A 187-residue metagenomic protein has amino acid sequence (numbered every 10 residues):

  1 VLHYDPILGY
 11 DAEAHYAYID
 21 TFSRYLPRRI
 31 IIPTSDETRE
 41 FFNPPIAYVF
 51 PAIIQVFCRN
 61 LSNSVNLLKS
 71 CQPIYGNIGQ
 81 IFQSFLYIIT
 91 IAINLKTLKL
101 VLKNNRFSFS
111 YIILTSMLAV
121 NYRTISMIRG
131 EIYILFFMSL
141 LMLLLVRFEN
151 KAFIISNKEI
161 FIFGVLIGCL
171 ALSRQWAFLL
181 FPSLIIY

Functional and structural regions predicted by a protein language model:
V1-A14: Helix-to-loop transition at the C-terminal end of transmembrane segments
Y10, F85, S110-L140, L145 (+1 more regions): Multi-pass, polyprenyl lipid-linked donor-dependent membrane glycosyltransferases
E13-I46, V56-V65: Extracytosolic helix-loop segments that constitute the early lumenal/periplasmic catalytic or substrate-binding loops
F41, P45, V49, I53 (+1 more regions): Loop-to-helix entry region of an early transmembrane alpha helix in multi-pass inner-membrane enzymes
N63-P73, I89-M117, L135-F136: Transmembrane-helix signature of polytopic, membrane-embedded enzymes that assemble or transfer cell-envelope glycans
L102, L141-E159, L170: Membrane-interface transmembrane helices that cradle and orient dolichyl/undecaprenyl
N150-I154, L180-Y187: Perimembrane helix-loop-helix junctions
E159-R174, F181-I185: Membrane-interface alpha helices of multi-pass inner-membrane proteins
